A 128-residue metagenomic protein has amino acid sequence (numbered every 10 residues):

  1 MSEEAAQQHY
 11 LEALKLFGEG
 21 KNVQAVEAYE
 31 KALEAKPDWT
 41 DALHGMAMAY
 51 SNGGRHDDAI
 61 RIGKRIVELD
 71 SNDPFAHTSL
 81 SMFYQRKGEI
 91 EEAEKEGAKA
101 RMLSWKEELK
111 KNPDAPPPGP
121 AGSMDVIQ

Functional and structural regions predicted by a protein language model:
M1-Q8, N112, D125-I127: TPR-adjacent "capping" and linker segments in tetratricopeptide-repeat scaffold/adaptor proteins
E4-K31, A35: Alpha-helical segment of the N-proximal tetratricopeptide repeat
G18-A28, G53-R65, K87-K99: Structural signature of tandem alpha-helical TPR/SEL1-like repeats, specifically the intra-repeat loop/turn
V67-P74, T78, M82-L109: TPR/TPR-like (Sel1-like) alpha-helical repeat modules
